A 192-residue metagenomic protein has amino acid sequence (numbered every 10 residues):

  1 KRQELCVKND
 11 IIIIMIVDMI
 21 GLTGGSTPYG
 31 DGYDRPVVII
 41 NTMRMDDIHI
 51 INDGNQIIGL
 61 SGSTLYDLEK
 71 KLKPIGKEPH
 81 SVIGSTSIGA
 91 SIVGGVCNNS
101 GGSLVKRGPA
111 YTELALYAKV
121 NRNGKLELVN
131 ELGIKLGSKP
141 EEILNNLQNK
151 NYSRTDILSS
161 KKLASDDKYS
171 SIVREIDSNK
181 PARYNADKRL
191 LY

Functional and structural regions predicted by a protein language model:
K1-M45, P79-S81: Glycine-rich N-terminal segment of FAD-binding domains in flavoprotein oxidoreductases, spanning the beta-loop-helix
R2, L68-K71: Hydrophobic side chains in well-ordered alpha-helices
I48-I51, S61, L65-Y66, K73-Y192: FAD-binding subdomain of flavoenzyme oxidoreductases
D53-N55: Structural motif
